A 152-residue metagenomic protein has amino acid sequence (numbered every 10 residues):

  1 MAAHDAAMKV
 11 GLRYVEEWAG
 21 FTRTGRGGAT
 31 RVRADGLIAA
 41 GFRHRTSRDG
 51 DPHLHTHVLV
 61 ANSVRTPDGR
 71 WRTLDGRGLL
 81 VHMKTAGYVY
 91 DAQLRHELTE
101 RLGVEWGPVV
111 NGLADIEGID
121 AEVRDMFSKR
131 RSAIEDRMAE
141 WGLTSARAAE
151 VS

Functional and structural regions predicted by a protein language model:
M1-S152: Beta->alpha loop/short-helix hinge microenvironment recognizer with preference for catalytic Tyr/His contexts
